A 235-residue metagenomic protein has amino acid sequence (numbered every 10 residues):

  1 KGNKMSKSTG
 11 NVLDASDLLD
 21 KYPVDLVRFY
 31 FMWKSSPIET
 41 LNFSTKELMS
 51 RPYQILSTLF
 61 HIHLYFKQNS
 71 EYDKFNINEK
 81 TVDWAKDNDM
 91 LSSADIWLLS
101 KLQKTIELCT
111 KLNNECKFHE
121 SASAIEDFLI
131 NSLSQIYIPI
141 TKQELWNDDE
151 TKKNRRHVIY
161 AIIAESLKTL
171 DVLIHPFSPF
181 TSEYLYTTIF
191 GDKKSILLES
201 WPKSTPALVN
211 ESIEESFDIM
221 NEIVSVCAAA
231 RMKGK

Functional and structural regions predicted by a protein language model:
K1-N3, K7-S8, Y30-M32, S44 (+5 more regions): Generic beta-strand/beta-sheet core signal
N3-N88, F190-G191, K233-K235: Catalytic adenosine-cofactor/nucleotide-binding cores of aminoacyl-tRNA synthetases and other
V12, N42-M49, K104-I125, L170 (+1 more regions): Extended, non-catalytic structural segments that build the interaction scaffolds of large macromolecular assemblies
A15, V27, P52, L56 (+8 more regions): Short runs of predominantly hydrophobic/aromatic residues within well-ordered alpha helices that form helix-helix
M32, Y53-K67, S92-T105, A122-L145 (+1 more regions): Core structural elements
S44-M49, E126-D127, T151-Y160: Conserved short loop/turn motifs at secondary-structure junctions
D73-E107, P139-G234: Acidic, turn-prone loop/beta-hairpin segments
